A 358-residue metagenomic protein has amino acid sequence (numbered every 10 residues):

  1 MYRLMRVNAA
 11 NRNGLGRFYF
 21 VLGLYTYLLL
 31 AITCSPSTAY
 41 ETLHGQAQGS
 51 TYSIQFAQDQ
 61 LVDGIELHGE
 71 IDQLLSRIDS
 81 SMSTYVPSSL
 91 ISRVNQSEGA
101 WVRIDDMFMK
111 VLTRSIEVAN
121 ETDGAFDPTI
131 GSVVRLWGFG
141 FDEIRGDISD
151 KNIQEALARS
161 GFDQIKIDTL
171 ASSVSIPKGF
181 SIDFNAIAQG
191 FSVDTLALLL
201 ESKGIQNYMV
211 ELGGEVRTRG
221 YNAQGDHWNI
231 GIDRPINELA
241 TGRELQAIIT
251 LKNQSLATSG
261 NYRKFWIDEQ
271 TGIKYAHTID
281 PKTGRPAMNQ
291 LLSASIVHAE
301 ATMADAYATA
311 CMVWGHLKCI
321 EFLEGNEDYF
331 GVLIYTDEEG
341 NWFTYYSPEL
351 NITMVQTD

Functional and structural regions predicted by a protein language model:
Y2-V21, Y25-Y27, I32-D358: Mature catalytic core of soluble alpha/beta enzymes
